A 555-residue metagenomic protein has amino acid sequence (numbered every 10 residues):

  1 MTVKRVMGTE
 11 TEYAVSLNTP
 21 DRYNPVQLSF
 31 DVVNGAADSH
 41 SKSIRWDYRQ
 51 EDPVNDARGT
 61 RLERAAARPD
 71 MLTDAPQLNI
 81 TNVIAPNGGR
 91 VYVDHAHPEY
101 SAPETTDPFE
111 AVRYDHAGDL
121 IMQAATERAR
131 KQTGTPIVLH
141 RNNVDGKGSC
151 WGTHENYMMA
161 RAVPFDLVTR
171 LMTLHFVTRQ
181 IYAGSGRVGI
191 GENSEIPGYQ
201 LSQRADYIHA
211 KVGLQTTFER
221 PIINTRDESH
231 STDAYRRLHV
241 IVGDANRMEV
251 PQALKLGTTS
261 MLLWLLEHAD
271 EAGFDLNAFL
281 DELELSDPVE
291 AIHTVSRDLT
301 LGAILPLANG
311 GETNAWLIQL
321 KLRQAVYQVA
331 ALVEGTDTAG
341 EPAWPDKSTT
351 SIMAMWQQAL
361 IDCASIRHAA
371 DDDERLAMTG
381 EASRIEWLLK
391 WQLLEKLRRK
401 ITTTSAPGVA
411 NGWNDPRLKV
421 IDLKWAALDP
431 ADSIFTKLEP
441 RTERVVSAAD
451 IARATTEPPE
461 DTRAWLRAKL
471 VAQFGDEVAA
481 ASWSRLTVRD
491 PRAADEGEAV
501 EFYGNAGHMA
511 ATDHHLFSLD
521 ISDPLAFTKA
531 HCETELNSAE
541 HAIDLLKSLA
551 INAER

Functional and structural regions predicted by a protein language model:
M1-T135, L139-H140, R170-G184, I190 (+2 more regions): Terminal catalytic/cofactor-binding subdomain
N87, K147, P197: Glycine-rich, flexible loop/turn motifs
T105-D107, V144-G146, A162, D206-Y207 (+1 more regions): Short, solvent-exposed loop/turn segments at secondary-structure junctions
N143-A160: Histidine-centered divalent-metal-coordination microenvironment in nucleic-acid enzymes
Y157-M159, Q203-A205, V242-D244: Short, structured patches in soluble enzyme cores that scaffold and shape functional sites
P164-D166: A short alpha->loop->secondary-structure connector
V177-H209: Active-site rim segments in enzyme catalytic domains, especially the processed small/beta chain of N-terminal
